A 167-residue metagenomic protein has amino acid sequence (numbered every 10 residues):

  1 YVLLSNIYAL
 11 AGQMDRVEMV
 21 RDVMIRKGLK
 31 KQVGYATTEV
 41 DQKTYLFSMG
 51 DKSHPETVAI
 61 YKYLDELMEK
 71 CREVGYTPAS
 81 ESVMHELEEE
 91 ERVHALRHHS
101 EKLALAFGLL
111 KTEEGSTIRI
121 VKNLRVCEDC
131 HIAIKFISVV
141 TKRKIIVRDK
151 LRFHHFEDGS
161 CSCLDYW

Functional and structural regions predicted by a protein language model:
Y1-W167: Terminal (and in a subset, N-terminal) low-complexity or junction segments at the ends of helical repeat RNA-binding
